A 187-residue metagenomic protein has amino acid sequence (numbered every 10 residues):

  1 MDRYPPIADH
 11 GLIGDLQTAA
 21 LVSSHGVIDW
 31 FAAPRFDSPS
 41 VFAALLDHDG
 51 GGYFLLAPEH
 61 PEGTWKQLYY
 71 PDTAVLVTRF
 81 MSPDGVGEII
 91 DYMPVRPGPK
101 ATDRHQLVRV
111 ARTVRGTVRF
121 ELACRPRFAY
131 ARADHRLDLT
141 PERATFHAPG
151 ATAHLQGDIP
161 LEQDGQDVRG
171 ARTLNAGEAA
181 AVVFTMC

Functional and structural regions predicted by a protein language model:
R3-C187: Beta-sandwich/jelly-roll carbohydrate-recognition scaffolds of carbohydrate-active enzymes
